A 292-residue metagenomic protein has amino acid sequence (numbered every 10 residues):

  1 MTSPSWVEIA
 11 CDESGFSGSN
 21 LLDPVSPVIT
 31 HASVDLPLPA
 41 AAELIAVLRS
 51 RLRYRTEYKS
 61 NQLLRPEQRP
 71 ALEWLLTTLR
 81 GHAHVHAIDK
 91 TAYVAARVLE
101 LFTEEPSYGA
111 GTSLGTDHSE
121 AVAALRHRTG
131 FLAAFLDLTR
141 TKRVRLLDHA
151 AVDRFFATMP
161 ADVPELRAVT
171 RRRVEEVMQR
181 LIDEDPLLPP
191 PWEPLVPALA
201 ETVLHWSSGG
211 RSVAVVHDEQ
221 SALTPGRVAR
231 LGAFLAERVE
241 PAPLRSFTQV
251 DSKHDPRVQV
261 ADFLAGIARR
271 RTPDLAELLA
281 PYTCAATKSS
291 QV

Functional and structural regions predicted by a protein language model:
M1-V292: Phosphate-ester processing/binding pockets and catalytic centers
